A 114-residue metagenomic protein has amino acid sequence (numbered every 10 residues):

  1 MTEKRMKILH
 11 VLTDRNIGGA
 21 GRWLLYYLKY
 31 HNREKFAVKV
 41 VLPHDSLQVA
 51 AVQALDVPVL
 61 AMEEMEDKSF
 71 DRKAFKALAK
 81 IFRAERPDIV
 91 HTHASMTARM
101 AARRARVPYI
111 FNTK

Functional and structural regions predicted by a protein language model:
K4-I8: Extreme N-terminal starter segment of soluble prokaryotic enzymes
H10-G18, R22-K73: N-terminal strand-loop element at the rim of the active site of nucleotide-sugar-dependent glycosyltransferases
V52-Q53, R99-R104: Short amphipathic alpha-helical segments
S69, T97-R99: Short glycine-rich, flexible loops that bind phosphorylated cofactors or substrates
F75-A79, R99: Short hydrophobic/charged patches on amphipathic alpha-helices used for structural packing and interfaces
I81-D88: Glycine-rich phosphate-binding loop signature in dinucleotide/nucleotide-binding domains
H91-T97, K114: Short His-centered aromatic/hydrophobic patch
A105-I110: A short helix->loop->beta-strand "cap" motif at the edges of active sites that frequently abuts
